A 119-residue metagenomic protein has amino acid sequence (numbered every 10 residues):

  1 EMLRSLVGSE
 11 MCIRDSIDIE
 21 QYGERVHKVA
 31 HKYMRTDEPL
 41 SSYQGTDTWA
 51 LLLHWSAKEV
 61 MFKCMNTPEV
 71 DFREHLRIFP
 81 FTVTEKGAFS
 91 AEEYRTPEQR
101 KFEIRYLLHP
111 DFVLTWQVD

Functional and structural regions predicted by a protein language model:
E1, H31-K32, E74: Flexible, active-site-adjacent loop/turn segments at secondary-structure boundaries
E1-G8, I13: Single conserved hydrophobic/aromatic residue that forms the stacking wall/gate of nucleotide- or nucleobase-binding
C12, Y43, I78-T82: Short, surface-exposed, charged/polar-biased interaction segments
D15-I17: Short hydrophobic beta-strand that contains or immediately precedes a catalytic carboxylate
Q21-E69: Surface-exposed, charge/polar-rich loops and edge strands
T67-D119: C-terminal accessory segment of soluble enzyme catalytic cores
